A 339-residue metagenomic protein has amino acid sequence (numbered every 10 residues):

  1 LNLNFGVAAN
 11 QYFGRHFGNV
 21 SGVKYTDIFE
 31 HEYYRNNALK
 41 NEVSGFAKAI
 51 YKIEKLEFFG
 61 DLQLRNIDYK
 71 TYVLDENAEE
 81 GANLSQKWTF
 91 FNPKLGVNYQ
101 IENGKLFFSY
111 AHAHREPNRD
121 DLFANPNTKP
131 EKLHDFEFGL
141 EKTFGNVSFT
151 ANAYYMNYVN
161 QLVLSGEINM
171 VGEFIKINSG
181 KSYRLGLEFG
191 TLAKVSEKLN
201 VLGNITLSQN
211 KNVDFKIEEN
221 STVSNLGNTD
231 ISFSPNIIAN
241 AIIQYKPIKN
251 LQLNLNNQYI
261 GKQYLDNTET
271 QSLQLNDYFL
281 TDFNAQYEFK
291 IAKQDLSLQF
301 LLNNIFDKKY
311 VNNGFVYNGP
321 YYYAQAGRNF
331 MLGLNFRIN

Functional and structural regions predicted by a protein language model:
L1, I50-K55, F91, Y99-N103 (+10 more regions): Outer-membrane beta-barrel strand-turn architecture
L1-E76, N98-Q100, T150-A153, K198-L202 (+1 more regions): Face-selective signature of the C-terminal outer-membrane beta-barrel domain
A9-R15, I53-K55, L64-K70, I101-N103 (+9 more regions): Transmembrane beta-strands of outer-membrane beta-barrel pores
H16-K24, K70-E79, N118-N125, Q161-M170 (+5 more regions): Outer-membrane beta-barrel translocator domains and adjoining extracellular loop/strand segments of Gram-negative
D27-N36, L74-S85, D121-T128, D135 (+5 more regions): Extracellular loop and loop/strand-boundary signature of outer-membrane beta-barrel proteins
A49-I50, L95-N98, F108, F136-E141 (+1 more regions): Conserved C-terminal beta-signal and adjacent last beta-strands/turns of outer-membrane beta-barrel proteins
K52-K55, Y155, I177-T268, F306 (+1 more regions): Gram-negative outer-membrane beta-barrel transporters
Q100-A111, P130-K216, D307, N313: Membrane-embedded beta-barrel scaffold of Gram-negative outer-membrane proteins
